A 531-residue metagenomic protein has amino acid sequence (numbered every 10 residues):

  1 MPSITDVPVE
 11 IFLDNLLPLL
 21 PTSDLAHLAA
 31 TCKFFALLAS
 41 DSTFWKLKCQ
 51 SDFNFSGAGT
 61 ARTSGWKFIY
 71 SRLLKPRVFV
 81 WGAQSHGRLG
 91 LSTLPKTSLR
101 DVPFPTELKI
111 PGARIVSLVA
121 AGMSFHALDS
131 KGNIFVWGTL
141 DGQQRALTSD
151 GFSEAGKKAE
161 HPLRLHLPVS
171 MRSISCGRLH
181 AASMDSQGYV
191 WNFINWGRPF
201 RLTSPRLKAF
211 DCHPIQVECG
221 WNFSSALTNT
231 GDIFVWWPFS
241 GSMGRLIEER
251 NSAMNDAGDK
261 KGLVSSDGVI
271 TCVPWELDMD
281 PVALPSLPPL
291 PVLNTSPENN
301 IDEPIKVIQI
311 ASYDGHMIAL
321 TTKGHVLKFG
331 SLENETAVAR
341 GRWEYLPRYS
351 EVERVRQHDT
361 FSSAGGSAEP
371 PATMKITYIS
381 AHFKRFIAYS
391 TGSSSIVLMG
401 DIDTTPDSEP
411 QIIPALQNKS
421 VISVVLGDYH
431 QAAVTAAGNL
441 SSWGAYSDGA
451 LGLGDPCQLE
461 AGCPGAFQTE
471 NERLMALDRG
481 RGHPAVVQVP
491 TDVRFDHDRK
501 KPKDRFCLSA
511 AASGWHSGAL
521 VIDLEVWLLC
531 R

Functional and structural regions predicted by a protein language model:
M1-F79: Skp1-binding F-box subdomain of Cullin-RING ligase substrate receptors
R77-L108, L128-K157, W196: Beta-propeller domains
V80, S124-A127, V136, H180-S183 (+10 more regions): Conserved core positions of repeat-based scaffolds
S85-R88, G122-S124, T139-G142, R178-H180 (+8 more regions): Consensus positions within tandem repeat domains that build extended binding/scaffold surfaces
L108-I110, R164-L167, L207-F210, N299-D302 (+3 more regions): Surface loop/turn motifs at the tips and blade-to-blade linkers of beta-strand repeat domains
V169, I174-R178, D185-N334: Solenoidal tandem-repeat scaffolds enriched in leucines and small polar residues
L327, E333-V434, W443: Eukaryotic tandem repeat interaction scaffolds
A437-N439, A445-S447, P456, Q488 (+1 more regions): Blade-level signature of beta-propeller repeat domains, shared across WD40, Kelch, NHL, RCC1 and BNR/Asp-box propellers
